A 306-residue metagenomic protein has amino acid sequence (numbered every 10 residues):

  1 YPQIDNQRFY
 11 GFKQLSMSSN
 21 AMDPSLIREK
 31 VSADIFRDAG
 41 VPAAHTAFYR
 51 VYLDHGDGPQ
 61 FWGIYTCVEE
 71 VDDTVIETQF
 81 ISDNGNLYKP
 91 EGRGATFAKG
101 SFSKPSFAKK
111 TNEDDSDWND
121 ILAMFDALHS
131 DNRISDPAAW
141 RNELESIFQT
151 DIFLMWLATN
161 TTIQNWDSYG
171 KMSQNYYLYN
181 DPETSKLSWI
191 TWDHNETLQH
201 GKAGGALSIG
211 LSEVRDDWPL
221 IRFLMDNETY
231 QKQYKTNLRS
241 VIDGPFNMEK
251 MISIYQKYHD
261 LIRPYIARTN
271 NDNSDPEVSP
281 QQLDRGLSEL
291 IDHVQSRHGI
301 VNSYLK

Functional and structural regions predicted by a protein language model:
Y1-K306: Phosphate/dinucleotide-binding and metal-coordinating scaffold of catalytic cores in nucleotide-dependent enzymes
